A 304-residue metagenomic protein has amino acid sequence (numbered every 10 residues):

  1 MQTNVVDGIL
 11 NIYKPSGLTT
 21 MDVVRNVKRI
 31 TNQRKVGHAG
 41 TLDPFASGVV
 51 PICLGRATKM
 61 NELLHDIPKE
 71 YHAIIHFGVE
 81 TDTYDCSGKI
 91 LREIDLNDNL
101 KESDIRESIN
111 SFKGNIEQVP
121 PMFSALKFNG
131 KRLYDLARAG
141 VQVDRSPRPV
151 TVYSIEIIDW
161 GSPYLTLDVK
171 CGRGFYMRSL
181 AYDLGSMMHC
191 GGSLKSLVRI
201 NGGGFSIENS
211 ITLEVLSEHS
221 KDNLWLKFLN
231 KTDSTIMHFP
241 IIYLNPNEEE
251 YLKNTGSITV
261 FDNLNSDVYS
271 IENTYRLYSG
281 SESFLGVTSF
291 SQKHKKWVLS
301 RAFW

Functional and structural regions predicted by a protein language model:
M1-G172, S179-N209: Catalytic cores of RNA-modifying enzymes
M1-P15, M21-H38, L42, V49 (+3 more regions): Accessory RNA 3′-end/elbow-binding domains used by RNA modification enzymes
